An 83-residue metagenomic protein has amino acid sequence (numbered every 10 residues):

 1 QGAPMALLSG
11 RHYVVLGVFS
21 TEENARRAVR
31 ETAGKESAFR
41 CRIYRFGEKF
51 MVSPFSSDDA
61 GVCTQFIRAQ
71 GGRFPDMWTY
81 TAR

Functional and structural regions predicted by a protein language model:
G2-R11, S20-R83: Extracytoplasmic
G17: Conserved beta3-strand ATP-binding lysine motif
